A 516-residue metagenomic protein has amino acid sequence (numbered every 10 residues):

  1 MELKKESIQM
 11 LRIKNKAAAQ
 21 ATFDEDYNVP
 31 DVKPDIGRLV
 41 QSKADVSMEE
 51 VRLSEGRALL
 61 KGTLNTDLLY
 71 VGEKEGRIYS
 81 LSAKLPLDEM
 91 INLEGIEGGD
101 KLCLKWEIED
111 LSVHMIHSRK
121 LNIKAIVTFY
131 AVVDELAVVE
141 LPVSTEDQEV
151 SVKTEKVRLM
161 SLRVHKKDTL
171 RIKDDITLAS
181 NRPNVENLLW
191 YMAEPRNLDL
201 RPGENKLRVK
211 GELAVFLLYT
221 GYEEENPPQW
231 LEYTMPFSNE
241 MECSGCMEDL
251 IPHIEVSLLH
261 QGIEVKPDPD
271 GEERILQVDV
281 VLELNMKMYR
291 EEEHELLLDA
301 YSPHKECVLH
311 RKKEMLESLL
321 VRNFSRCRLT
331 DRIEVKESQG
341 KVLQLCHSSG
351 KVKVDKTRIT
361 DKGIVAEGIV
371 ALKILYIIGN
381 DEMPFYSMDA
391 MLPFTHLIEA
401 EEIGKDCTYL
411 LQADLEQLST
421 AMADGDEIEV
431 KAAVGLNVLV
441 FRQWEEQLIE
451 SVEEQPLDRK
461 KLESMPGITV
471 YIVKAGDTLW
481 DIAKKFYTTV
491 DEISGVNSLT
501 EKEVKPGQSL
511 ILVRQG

Functional and structural regions predicted by a protein language model:
M1-E463: Interfacial loop/beta elements and low-complexity acidic/Ser/Thr-rich segments of macromolecular assembly/processing
V365-I369, V470-I472, E503, I511: Structured core elements
I449-A475, Q508-G516: Surface-exposed, interaction-prone regions with an acidic/low-complexity signature
I482: Short alpha-helical "recognition helix" segments of helix-turn-helix
T488-G516: Extracellular LysM carbohydrate-binding repeats and other cell-envelope/extracellular binding modules
